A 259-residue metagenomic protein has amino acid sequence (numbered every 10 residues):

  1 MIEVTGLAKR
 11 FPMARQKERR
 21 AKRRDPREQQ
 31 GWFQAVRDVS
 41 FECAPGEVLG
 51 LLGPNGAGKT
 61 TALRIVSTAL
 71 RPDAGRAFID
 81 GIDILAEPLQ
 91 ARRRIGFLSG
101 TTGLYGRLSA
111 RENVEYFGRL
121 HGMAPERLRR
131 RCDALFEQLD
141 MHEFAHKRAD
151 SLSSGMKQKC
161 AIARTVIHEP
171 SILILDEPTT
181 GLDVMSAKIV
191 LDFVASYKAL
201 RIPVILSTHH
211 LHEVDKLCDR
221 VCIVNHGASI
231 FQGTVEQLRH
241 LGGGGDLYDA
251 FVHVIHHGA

Functional and structural regions predicted by a protein language model:
R19-D25, E115, R119, E126-F144: Conserved ABC ATPase "signature" region
R148-L152: Conserved ABC ATPase signature
E169: Conserved catalytic motifs of ABC-family nucleotide-binding domains
L173-D176: Catalytic Walker B motif of ABC-type/P-loop ATPase nucleotide-binding domains
Q232-G233: ABC ATPase "signature
